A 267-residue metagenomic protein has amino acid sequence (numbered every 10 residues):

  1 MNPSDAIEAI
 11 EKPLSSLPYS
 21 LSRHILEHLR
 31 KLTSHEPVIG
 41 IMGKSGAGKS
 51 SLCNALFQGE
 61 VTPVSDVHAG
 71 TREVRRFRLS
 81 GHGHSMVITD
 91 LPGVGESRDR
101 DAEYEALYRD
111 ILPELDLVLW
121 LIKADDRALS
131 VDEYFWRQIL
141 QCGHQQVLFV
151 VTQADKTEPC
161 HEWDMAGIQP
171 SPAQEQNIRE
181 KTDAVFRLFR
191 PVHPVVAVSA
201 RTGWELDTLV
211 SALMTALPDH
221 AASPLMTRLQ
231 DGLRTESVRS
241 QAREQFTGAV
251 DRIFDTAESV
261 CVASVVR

Functional and structural regions predicted by a protein language model:
M1-L91: Conserved G1/Walker A P-loop phosphate-binding module
A55, D110, E114, V131-Q138 (+2 more regions): Alpha-helical scaffold elements adjacent to nucleotide-binding pockets in ATP/GTP-utilizing enzyme cores
T71-V74, L91-Q141: Switch II of P-loop NTPase G domains
H84, P113-V118, C142-V147, R190-P194: Short glycine-/polar-rich loops that comprise or flank the Walker A/P-loop and associated switch/sensor motifs
V118-E180: Replace "adjacent to P-loop NTPase cores in ATP/GTP-dependent enzymes" with "adjacent to NTP-binding cores
D155-P224: Canonical P-loop GTPase G-domain recognition
V198, V210-L217, L233-R267: P-loop NTP-binding site
H220-R234: Short, flexible loop/turn segments with low-complexity composition
